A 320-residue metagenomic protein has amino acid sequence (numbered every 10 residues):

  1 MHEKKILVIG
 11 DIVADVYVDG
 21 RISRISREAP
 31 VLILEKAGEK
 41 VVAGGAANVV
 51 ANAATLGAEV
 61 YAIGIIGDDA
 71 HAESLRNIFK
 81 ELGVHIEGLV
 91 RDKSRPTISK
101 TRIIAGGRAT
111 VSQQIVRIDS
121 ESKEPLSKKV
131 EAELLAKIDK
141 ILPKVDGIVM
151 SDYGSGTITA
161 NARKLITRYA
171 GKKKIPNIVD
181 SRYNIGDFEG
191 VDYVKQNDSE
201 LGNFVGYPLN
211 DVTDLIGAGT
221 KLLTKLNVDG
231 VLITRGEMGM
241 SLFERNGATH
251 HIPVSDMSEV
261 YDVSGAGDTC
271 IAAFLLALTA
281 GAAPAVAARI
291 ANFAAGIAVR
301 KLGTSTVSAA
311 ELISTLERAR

Functional and structural regions predicted by a protein language model:
M1, L142-P143, F188-E189: A short, aliphatic-rich alpha-helical micro-motif
I6, A14-G147, S308-R320: Conserved N-terminal subdomain of the carbohydrate kinase-like
V8, A62-G64, V179, I233: Structural beta-sheet core signal
D11-I12, Y153, T269: Active-site metal-binding loops of divalent metal-dependent hydrolases
R24-V31, V191-S199, G239-G267, I313-L316: Flexible glycine/proline-rich, aromatic-decorated loop/lid segments
G147, S155-T249: Conserved phosphate/ATP/ADP-binding segment of small-molecule kinases
K225-D229, M238, S255-E317: Conserved post-catalytic alpha-helical subdomain immediately downstream of the catalytic base and nucleotide-binding
